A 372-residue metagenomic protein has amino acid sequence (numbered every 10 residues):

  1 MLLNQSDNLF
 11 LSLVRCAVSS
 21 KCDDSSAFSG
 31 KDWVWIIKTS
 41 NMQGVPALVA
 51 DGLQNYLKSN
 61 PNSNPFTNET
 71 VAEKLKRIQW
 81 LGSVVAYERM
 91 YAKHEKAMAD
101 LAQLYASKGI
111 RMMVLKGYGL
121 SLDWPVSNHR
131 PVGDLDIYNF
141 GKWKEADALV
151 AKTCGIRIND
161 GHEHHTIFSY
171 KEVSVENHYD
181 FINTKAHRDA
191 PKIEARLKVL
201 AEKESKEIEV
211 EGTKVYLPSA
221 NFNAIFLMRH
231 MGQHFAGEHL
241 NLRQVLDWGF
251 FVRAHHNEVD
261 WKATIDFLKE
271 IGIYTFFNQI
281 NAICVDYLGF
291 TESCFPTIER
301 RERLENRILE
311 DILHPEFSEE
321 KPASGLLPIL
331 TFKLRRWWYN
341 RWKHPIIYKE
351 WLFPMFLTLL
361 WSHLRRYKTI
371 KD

Functional and structural regions predicted by a protein language model:
M1-G133, Y138-D372: Conserved NTP-donor binding/palm subdomain of two-metal-ion nucleotidyltransferases/polymerases, i.e., the charged
